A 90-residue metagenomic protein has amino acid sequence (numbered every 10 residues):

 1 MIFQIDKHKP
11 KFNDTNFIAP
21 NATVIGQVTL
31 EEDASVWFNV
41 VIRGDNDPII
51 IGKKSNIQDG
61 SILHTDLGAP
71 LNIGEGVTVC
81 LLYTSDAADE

Functional and structural regions predicted by a protein language model:
Q4-K9: A detector for short, charged/polar N-terminal pre-domain segments
P10, T15-I18, A22, V28 (+6 more regions): A structural motif detector for beta-strand N-caps
D45-N46, D66-G68: Right-handed parallel beta-helix/beta-solenoid
Y83-E90: Conserved small/polar residues in nucleotide/adenosyl-binding loops
